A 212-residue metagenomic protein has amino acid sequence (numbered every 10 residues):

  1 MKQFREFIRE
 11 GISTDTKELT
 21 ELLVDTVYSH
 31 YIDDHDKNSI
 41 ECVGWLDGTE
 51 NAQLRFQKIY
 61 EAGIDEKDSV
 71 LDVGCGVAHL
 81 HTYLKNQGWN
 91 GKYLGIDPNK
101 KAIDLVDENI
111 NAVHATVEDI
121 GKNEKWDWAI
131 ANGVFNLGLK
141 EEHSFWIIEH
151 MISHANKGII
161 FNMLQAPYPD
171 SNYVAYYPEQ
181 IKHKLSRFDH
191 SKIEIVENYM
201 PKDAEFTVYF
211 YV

Functional and structural regions predicted by a protein language model:
M1-E6: Short acidic, low-complexity intrinsically disordered linear motifs used for protein-protein interactions
F7-G63, K67-G121, E142, W146 (+1 more regions): Class I (Rossmann-like) S-adenosyl-L-methionine-dependent methyltransferase catalytic domain, capturing the SAM-binding
D68, D127, K157: Conserved acidic residues
G121-A129: A short acidic, Gly/Pro-enriched loop at the edge of an enzyme's catalytic core that lines a small-molecule cofactor
W128-E141: A short SAM/SAH-binding and catalytic strip from SAM-dependent methyltransferases
F145-K157: A short glycine-rich, Lys/Arg-flanked "PGG" loop and its adjoining helix->strand segment in the class I
